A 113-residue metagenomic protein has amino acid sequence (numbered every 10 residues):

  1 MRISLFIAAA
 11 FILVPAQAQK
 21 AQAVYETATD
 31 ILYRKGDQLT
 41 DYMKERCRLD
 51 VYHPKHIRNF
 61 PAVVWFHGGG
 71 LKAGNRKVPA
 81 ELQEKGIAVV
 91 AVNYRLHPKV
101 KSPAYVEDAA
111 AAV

Functional and structural regions predicted by a protein language model:
M1-A23: Bacterial Sec-dependent N-terminal signal peptides
Q19-R58: N-terminal cap/lid segment of alpha/beta-hydrolase-fold proteins
Q38-L39, N75, V92-V113: Catalytic nucleophile-loop/oxyanion-hole region of alpha/beta-hydrolase and closely related hydrolase-like folds
C47, A62, I87: Residue-level detector of short, conserved catalytic/binding motifs and their immediate flanks
N59-G69: Short beta-strand element of the alpha/beta-hydrolase
K72: Nucleotide phosphate-binding site architecture
N75-V92: Short amphipathic alpha-helix adjacent to the substrate-entry channel of hydrolases
